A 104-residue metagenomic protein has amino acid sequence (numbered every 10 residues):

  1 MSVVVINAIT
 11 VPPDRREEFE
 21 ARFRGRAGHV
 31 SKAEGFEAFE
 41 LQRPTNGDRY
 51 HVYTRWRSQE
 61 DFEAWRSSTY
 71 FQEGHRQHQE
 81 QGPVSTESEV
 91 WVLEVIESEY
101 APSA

Functional and structural regions predicted by a protein language model:
S2, E40-G47, R76-A104: Glycine-rich beta-strand-turn "strand-cap" elements at beta-sheet edges
V3-I9, E40-S68: Short, well-ordered beta-strand segments in beta-rich or mixed alpha/beta enzyme and ligand-binding folds
T10-E20: Short, surface-exposed ligand-recognition loops at beta-strand->loop->(often short) alpha-helix junctions that present
V11-P13, S58, E94-E97: Non-catalytic surface loops within mature trypsin-like serine protease
R15-R16, R26-H29, L41-R43: Intrinsically disordered, low-complexity segments enriched in polar/charged residues with Gly/Pro, especially when
E17, E60-F62, S98: Residue-level signal for secondary-structure boundary sites
E20-A21, A33-G35, Y50: Short, mixed-charge, low-aromatic patches
G25-E37, R55-V90: An amphipathic, aromatic/His-enriched active-site/gating alpha helix that lines ligand/cofactor pockets
